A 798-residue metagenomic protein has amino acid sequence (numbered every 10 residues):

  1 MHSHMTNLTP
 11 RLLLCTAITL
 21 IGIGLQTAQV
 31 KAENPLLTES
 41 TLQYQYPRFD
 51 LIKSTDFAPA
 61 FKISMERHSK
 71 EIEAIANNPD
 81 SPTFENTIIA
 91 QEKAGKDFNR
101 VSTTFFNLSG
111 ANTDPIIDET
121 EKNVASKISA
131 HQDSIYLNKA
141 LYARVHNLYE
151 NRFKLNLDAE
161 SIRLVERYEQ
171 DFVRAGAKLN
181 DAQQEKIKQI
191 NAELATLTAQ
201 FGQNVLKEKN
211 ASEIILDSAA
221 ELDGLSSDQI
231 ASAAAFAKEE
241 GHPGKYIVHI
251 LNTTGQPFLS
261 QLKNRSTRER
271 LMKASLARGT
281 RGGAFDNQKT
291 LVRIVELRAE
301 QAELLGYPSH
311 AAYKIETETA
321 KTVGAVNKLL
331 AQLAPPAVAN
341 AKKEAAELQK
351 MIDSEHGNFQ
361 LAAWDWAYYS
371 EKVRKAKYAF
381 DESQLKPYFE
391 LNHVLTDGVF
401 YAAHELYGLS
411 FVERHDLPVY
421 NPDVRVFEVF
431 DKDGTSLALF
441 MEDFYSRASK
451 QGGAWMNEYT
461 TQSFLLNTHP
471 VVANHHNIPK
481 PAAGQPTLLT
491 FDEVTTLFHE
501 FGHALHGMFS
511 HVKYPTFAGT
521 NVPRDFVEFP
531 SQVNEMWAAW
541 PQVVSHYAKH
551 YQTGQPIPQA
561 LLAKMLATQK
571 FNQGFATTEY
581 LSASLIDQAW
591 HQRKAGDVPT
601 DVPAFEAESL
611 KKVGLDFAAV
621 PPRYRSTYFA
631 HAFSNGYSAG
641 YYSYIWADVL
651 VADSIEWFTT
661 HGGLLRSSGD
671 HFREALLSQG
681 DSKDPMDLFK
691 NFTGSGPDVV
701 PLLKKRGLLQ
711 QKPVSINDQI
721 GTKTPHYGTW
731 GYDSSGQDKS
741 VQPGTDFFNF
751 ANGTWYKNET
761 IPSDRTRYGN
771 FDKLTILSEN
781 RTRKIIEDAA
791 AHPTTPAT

Functional and structural regions predicted by a protein language model:
H2-L14: Bacterial N-terminal signal peptides that target proteins for export
H2-M5, A32, F501: Intrinsically disordered, low-complexity peptide-like regions
C15-G24: Bacterial N-terminal signal peptides
T27: Cationic, low-complexity basic patches in intrinsically disordered or flexible, solvent-exposed regions
V30-F491, M508-T798: Zn2+-dependent metallopeptidase catalytic domains
L489-E500: Short alpha-helical catalytic segment bearing the HExxH-like zincin motif of zinc-dependent metalloproteases
G502, H506: Short active-site segment of divalent metal-dependent hydrolases/proteases that encodes the spacing between
